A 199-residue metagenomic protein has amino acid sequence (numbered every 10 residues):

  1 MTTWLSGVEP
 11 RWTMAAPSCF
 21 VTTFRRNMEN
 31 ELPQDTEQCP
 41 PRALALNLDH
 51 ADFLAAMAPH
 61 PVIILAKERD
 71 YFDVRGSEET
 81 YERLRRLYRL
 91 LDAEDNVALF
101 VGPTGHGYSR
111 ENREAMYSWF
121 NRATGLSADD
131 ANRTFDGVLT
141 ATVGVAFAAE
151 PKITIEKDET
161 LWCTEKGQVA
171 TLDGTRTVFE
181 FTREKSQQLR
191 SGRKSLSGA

Functional and structural regions predicted by a protein language model:
T2-P10: Short glycine-enriched nucleophile-adjacent loop and the immediately C-terminal alpha-helix near the catalytic center
L5-S6, F53, F120: Broad structural signal for hydrophobic residues in well-ordered alpha-helices, predominantly aliphatic
R11-P59, K67-Y81, L87-A93: Mobile cap/lid helix-loop segments that gate and shape the active-site cleft of serine hydrolases
E31, A58, V62-A199: Alpha/beta-hydrolase-fold serine-hydrolase catalytic core, especially in secreted/extracellular enzymes
